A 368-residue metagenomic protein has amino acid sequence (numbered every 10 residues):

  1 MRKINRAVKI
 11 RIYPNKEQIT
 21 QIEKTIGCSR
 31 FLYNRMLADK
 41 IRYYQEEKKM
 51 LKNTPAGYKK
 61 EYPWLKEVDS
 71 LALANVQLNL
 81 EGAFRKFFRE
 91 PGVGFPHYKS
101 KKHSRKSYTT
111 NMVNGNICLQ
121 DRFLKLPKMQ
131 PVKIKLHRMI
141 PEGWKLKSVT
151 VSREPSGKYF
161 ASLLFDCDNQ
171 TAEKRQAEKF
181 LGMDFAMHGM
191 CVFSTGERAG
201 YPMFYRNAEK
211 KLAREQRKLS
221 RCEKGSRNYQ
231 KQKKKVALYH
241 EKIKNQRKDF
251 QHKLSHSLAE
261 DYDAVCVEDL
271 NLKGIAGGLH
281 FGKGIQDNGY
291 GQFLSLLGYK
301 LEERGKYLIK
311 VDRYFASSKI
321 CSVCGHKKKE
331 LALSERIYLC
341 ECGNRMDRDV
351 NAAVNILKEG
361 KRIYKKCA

Functional and structural regions predicted by a protein language model:
M1-A368: Nucleic-acid substrate recognition interfaces
